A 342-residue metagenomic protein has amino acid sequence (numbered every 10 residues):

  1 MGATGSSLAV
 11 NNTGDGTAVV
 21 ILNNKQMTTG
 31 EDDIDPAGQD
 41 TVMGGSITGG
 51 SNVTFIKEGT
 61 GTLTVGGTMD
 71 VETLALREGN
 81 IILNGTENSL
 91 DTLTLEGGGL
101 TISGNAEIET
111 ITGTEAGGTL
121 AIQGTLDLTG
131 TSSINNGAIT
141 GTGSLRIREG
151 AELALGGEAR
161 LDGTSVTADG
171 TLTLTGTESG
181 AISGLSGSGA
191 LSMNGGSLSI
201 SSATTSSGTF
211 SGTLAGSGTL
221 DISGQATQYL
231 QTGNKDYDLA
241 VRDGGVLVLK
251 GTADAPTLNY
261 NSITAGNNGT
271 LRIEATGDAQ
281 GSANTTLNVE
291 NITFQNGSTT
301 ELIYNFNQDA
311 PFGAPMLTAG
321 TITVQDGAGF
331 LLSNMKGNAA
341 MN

Functional and structural regions predicted by a protein language model:
M1-N342: Beta-strand-rich extracellular passenger or scaffold domains
